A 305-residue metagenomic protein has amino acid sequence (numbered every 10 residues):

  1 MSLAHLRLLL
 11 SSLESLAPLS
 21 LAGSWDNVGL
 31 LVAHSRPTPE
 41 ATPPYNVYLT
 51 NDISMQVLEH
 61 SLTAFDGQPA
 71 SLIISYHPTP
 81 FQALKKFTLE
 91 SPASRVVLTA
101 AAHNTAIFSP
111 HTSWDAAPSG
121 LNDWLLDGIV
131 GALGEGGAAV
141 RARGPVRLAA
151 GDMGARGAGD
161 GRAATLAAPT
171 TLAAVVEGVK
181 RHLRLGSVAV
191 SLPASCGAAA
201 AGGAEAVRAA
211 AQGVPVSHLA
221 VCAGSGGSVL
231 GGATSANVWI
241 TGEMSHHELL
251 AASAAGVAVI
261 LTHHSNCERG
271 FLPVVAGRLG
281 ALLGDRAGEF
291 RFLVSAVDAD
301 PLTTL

Functional and structural regions predicted by a protein language model:
M1-L305: Active-site catalytic microenvironments in core metabolic enzymes, especially phosphate/sugar-handling
